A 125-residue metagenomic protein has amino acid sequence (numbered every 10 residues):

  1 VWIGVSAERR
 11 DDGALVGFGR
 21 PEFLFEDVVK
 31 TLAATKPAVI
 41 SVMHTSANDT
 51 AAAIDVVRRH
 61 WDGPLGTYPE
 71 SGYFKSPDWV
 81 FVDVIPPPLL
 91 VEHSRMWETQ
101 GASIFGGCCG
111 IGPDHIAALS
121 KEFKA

Functional and structural regions predicted by a protein language model:
V1-A125: Domain-level signal for soluble alpha/beta catalytic cores
